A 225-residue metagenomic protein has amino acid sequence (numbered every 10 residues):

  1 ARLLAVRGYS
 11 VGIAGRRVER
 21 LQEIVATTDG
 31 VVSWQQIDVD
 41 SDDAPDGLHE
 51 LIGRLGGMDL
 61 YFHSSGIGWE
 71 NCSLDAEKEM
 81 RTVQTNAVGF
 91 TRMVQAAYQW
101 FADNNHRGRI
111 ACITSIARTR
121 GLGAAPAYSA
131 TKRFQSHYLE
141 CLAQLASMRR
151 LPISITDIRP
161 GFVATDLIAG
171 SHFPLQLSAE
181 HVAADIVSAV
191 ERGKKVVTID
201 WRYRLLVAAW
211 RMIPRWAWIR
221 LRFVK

Functional and structural regions predicted by a protein language model:
A1-V11: Canonical Rossmann dinucleotide-binding motif of NAD(H)/NADP(H)-dependent dehydrogenases/reductases, specifically
T28-D43: Rossmann-fold cofactor-recognition segment
F62-E70: Conserved NAD(P)H cofactor-binding loop of Rossmann-fold oxidoreductase domains
N71-Q84: Short alpha-helical oligomerization interface
V94, T131: Active-site helix of classical SDR
S115: Residue(s) in the substrate-gating loop at a strand-loop-helix junction that position the organic substrate next
D157, A169-V207: C-terminal helical subdomain
